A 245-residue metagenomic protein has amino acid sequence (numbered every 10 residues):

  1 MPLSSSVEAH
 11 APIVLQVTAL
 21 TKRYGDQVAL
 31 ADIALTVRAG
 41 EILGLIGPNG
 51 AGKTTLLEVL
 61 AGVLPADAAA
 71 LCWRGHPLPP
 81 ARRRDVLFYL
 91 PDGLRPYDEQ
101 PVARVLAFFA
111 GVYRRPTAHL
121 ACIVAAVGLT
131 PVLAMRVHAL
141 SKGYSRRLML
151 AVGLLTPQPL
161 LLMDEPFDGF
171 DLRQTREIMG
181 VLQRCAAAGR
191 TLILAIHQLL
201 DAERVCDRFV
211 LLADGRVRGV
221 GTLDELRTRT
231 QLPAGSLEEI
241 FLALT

Functional and structural regions predicted by a protein language model:
A61: Helix-to-loop junction immediately C-terminal to a conserved catalytic motif
A68-R83: Conserved ABC transporter NBD signature motif
A107, G111, T117-L133: Conserved ABC ATPase "signature" region
L161-E165: Catalytic Walker B motif of ABC-type/P-loop ATPase nucleotide-binding domains
A202-R204: A short, surface-exposed alpha-helical micro-motif characterized by mixed small hydrophobic and charged/polar residues
